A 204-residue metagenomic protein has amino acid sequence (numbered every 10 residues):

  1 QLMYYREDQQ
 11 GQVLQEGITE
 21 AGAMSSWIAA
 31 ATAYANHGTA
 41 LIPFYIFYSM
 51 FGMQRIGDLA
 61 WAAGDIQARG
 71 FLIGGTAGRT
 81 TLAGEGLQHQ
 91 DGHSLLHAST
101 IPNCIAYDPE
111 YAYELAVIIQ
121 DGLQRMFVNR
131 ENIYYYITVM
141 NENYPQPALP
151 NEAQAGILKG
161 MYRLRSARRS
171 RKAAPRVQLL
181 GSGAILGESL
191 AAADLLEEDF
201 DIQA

Functional and structural regions predicted by a protein language model:
Q1-P147, Q154-G156: Thiamine diphosphate
Q124, Q154-A204: Long hydrophobic segments that form regular secondary structure
P147-P150, L190: Short, well-ordered secondary-structure micro-motifs
